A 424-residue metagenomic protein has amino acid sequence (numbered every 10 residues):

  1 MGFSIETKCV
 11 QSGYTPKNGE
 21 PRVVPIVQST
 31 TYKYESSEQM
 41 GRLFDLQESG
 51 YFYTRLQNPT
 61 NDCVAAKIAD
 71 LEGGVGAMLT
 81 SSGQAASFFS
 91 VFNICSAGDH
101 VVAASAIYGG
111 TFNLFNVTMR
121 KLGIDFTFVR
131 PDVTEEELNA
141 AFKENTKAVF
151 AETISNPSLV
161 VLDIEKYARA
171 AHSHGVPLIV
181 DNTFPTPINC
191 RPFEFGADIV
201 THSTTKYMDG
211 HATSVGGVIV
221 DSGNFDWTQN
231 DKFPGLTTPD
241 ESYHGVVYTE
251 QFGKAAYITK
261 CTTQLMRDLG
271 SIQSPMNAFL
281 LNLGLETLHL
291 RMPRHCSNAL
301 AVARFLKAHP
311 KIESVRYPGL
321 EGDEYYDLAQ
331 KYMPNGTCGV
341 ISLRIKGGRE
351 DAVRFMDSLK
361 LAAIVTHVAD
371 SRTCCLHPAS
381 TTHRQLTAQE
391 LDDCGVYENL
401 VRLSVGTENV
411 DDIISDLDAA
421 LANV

Functional and structural regions predicted by a protein language model:
M1-N58, A66: N-terminal "arm"/small-domain region of PLP-dependent enzymes with the aminotransferase-like
E6-T15, A77-H309: Conserved PLP-enzyme active-site core in the AAT-like
K17, K33-S37, D226-W227, L288 (+3 more regions): Short, acidic Gly/Pro/Ser/Thr-rich loop/turn segments
S36-A85, G110-T118: Conserved N-terminal alpha-helix of the aminotransferase class I/II PLP-enzyme fold
E48, A278, G336-V340, E398-R402: Short, solvent-exposed beta-strand edge segments and adjacent coil->beta transition regions
N116-V117, D125-F126, A140, E144-K147 (+3 more regions): PLP-dependent enzyme catalytic core of the Aspartate aminotransferase-like
L269-I272, M276-N277, L283, T287 (+3 more regions): Conserved small-domain helix->loop->beta segment predominantly found in fold-type I
